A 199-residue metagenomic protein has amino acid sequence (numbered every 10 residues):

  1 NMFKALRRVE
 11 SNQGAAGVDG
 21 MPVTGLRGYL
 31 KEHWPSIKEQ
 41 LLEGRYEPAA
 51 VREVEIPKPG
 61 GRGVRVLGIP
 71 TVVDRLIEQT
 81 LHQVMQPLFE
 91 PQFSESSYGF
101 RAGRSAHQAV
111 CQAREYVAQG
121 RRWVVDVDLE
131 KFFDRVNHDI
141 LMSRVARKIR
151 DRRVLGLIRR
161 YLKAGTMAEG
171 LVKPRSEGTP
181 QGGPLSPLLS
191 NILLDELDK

Functional and structural regions predicted by a protein language model:
N1-K31: Non-catalytic, polymerase-adjacent accessory regions of viral genome-replication enzymes
A5, I77-E78, D134-V136: Short helix/loop capping segments that flank catalytic or ligand/cofactor-binding pockets
A5-V9, T80, L157-L162: Short alpha-helical scaffolding segments that buttress acidic/His motifs in well-ordered protein cores
H33, Q40-E55, P59, Q92-K199: Conserved polymerase palm-domain catalytic core
V66-L67: Conserved phosphate-binding loops in nucleotide/dinucleotide-binding enzymes
V72-V73, I77-T80, R114: Duplex nucleic acid-engaging cores and interfaces of nucleic-acid transaction enzymes
Q79-S96: Electropositive, glycine- and tryptophan-enriched low-complexity nucleic-acid-binding patches
